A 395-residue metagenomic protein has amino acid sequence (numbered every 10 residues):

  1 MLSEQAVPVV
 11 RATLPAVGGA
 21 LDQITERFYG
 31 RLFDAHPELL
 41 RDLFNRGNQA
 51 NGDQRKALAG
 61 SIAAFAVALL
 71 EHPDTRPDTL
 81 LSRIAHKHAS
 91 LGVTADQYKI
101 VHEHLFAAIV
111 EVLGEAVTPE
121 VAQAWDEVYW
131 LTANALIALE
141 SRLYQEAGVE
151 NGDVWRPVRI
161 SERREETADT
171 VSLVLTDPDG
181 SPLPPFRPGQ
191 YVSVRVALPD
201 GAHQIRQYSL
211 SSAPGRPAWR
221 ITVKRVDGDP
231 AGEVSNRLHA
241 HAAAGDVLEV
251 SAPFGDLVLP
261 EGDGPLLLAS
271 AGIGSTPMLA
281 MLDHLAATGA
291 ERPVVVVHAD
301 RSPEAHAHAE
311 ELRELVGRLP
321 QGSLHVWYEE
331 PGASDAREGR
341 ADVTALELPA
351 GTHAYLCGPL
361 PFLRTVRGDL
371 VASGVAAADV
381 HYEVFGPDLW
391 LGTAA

Functional and structural regions predicted by a protein language model:
M1-W155: Globin-like tetrapyrrole-binding proteins
A16, V297-A395: Reductase modules of NAD(P)H-dependent flavoproteins
G148-V247, D300-S302, R313, W327-P331: Ferredoxin-reductase
G189, G274, P359: Short, conserved phosphate/pyrophosphate- and ester-handling motifs at nucleotide-, phospho-/glycolipid
A197-G201, A252-L257: Short, charged beta-turn/beta-strand-edge "cap" motif at the junction between a beta-strand and an adjacent loop
Q207-P217, P260-A271: Short, compositionally biased
V258, L267-A269, I273-G289: Phosphate-binding glycine-rich loops and their immediate beta-loop-alpha structural context
P265-L267, V295, H353: Structural motif
